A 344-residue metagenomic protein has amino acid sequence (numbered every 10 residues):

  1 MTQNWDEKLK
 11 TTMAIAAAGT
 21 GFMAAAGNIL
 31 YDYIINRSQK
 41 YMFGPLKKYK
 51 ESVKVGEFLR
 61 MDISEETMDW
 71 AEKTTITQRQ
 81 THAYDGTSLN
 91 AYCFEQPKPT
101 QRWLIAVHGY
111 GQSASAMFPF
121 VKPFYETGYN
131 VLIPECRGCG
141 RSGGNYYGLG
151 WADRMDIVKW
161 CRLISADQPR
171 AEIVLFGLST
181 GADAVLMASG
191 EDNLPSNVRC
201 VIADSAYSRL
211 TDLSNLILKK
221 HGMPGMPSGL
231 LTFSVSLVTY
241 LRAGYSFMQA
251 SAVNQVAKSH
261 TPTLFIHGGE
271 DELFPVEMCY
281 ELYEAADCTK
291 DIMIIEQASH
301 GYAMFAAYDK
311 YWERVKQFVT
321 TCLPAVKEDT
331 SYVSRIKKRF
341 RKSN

Functional and structural regions predicted by a protein language model:
T12-H82, V333: An N-terminal hydrophobic leader/cap segment in hydrolases
Y110-P123: The serine-hydrolase catalytic nucleophile loop
F124-G143: Conserved alpha/beta-hydrolase
C139-E172: Catalytic nucleophile-loop/oxyanion-hole region of alpha/beta-hydrolase and closely related hydrolase-like folds
M187-M248, N254: Hydrolase active-site cap/lid region
A252, T261, P275-E284: Short alpha-helix in the alpha/beta-hydrolase fold that links the catalytic acid
K258-H260, F265-H267, D271: Short beta-strand/loop motif that positions the catalytic acidic residue of the alpha/beta-hydrolase fold
F305-N344: Catalytic active-site module of serine/aspartate enzymes centered on a nucleophile-bearing elbow/loop
